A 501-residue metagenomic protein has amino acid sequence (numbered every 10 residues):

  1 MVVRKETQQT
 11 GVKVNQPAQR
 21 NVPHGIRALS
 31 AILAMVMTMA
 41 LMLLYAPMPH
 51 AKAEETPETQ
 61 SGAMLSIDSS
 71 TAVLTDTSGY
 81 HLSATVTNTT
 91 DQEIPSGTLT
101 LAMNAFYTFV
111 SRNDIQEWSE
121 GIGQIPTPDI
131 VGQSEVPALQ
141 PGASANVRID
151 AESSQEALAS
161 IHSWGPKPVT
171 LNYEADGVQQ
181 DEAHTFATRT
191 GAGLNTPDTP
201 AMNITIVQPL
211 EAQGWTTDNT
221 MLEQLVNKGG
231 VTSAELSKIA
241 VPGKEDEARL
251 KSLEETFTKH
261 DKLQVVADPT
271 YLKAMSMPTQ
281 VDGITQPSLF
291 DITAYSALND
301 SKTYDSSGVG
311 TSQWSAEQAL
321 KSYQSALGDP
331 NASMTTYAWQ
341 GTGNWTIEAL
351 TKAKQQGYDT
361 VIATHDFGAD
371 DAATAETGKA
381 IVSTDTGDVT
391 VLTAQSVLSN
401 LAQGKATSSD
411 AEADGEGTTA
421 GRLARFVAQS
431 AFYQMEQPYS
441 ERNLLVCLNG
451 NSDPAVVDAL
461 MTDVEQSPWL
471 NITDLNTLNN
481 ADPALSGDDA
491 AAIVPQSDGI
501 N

Functional and structural regions predicted by a protein language model:
A40-Q60, Q92: C-terminal region of N-terminal signal peptides and the immediate post-cleavage residues of exported proteins
A53-T77: Low-complexity, acidic Ser/Thr/Pro/Gly-rich terminal tails and inter-domain linkers that flank the onset of structured
T85-E93: Asparagine-centered strand-capping/turn motif at beta-strand->loop junctions
T108-V136: Short beta-strand and strand-turn-strand segments in soluble, beta-rich domains
P126-G132, V136-P141, A151-K273, I284-P287: N-terminal extension/subdomain marker
L250-T342, I347-A349, G387-D388, L392-A394 (+1 more regions): Metal-dependent polysaccharide deacetylase catalytic core of the NodB/CE4 family, i.e., the active-site-bearing domain
E255-K259, G343-E348, G357-Y358, D366-F367 (+1 more regions): Catalytic grooves of carbohydrate-active enzymes
A319-A380, N451-L460: Catalytic domains of cell-wall/extracellular-matrix polysaccharide-remodeling enzymes, centered on de-N-acetylation
